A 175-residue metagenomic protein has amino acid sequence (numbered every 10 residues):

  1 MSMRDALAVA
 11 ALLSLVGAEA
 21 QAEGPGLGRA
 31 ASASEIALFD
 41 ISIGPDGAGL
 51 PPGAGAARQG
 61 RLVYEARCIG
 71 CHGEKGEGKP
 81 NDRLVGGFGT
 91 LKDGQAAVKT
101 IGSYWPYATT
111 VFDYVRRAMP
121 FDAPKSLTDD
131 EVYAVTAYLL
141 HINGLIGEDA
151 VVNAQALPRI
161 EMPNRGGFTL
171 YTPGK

Functional and structural regions predicted by a protein language model:
A6-V16: Bacterial N-terminal signal peptides
A20-A22: Boundary at the C-terminal end of the N-terminal hydrophobic targeting segment
L27-V63, P120-P124: Electrostatic cytochrome c docking/interface patches
R29, R58-A66, E77-G78, W105-A108 (+2 more regions): Sequence context surrounding c-type heme c attachment/ligation sites in exported
D40, P52-N81, V85: Sequence/structural segment immediately N-terminal to covalent heme-attachment motifs in c-type and related
I41-G44, E65, I69, G73 (+2 more regions): Sec-exported extracytoplasmic/periplasmic mature domains
E77-R116, P120: Gly/Gly-Pro-rich "capping" loops immediately C-terminal to redox-active cysteine motifs in periplasmic/lumenal
D122-K175: Flexible coil segments in periplasmic/lumen-exposed cytochrome c-class electron-transfer proteins
